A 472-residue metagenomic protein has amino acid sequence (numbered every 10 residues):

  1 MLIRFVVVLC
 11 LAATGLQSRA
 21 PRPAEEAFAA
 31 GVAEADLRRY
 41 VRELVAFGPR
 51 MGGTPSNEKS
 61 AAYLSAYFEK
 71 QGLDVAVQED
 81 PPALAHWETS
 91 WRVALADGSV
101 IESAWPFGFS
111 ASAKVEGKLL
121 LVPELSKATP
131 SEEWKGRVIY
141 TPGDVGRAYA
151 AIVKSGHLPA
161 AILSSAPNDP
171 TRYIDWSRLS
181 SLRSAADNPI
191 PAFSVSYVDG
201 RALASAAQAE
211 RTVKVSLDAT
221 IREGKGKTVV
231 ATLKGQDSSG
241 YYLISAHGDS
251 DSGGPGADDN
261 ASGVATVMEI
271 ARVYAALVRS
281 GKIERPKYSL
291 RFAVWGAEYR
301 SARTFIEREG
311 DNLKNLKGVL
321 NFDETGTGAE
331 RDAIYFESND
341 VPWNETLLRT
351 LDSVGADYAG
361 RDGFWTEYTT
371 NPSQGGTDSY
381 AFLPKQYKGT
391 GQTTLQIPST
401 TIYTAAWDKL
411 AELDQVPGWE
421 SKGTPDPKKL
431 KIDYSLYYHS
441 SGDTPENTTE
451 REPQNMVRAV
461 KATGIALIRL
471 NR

Functional and structural regions predicted by a protein language model:
M1-V8: Sec-dependent signal peptide recognition, specifically the positively charged N-region followed immediately by
A20-P55, Q71, Q78-D80, T171-Y173 (+4 more regions): N-terminal capping segment at the start of a domain
A24-G31, V45-E58, L121, G136-G143 (+7 more regions): Second-shell loop/turn segments in exported
E34, V41-R42, A46-V138, R147: Noncatalytic luminal/extracellular "stalk/propeptide" segments of secretory-pathway proteins
F68, T141-D144, V229, G240-S301 (+1 more regions): Alpha-helical metal-binding/catalytic segments enriched in His/Glu/Asp
I101-P130, L179-A257, S280-G281: Soluble metallo-hydrolase cores and metallopeptidase-like ectodomains found primarily in the secretory/periplasmic
S252, W295-L413, P425-K428, I432-Y434: Metal-dependent peptidase/peptidase-like ectodomains
A405-R472: His/Asp/Glu-rich mid-to-C-terminal helical/loop segments that flank catalytic regions of hydrolases
